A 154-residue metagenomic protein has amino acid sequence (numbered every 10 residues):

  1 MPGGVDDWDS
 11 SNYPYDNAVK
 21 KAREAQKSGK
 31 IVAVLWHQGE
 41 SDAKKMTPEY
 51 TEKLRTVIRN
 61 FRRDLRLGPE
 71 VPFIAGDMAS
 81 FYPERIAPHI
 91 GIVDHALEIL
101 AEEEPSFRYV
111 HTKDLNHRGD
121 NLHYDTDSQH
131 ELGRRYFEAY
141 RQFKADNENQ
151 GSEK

Functional and structural regions predicted by a protein language model:
M1-K154: Cell-envelope and extracellular/periplasmic
